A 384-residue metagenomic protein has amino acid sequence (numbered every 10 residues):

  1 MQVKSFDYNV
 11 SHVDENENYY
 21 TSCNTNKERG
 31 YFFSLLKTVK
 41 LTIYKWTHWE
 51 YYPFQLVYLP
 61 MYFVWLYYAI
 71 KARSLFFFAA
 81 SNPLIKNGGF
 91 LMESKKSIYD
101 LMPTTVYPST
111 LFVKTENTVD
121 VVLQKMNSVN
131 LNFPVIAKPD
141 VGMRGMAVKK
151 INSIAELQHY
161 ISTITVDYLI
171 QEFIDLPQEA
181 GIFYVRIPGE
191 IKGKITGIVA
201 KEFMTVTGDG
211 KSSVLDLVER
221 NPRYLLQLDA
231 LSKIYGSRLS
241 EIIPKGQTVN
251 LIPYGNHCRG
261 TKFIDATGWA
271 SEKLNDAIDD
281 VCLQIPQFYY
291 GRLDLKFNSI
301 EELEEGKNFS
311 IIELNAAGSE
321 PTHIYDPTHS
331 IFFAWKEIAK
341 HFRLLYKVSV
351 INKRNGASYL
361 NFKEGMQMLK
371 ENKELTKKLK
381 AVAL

Functional and structural regions predicted by a protein language model:
M1-F63, E172-P188, C282: N-terminal start-of-domain structural block
V3, S11-Y19, C23, N298-L384: C-terminal active-site "lid" helix and adjoining low-complexity regulatory extension at the edge of ATP-using catalytic
E28-N132, M143: Conserved N-proximal alpha/beta basic substrate-recognition cap immediately N-terminal to, or forming the N-lobe
P83-L84, S94-S232, S271-N275: Active-site nucleotide/adenylate-binding loops and adjacent lid/helix of ATP-dependent enzymes
P177-E179, P188-I195, Q287-Y290, E304-F309 (+1 more regions): Coil-to-beta-strand transition motifs
G181, K192-K194, R238-E241, Q247-N250 (+1 more regions): Conserved active-site beta-strand-loop modules that form the wall/rim of enzyme catalytic pockets and either contain
Y184, A200, L295-F297, L314-A316: Hydrophobic side chains in beta-strands
E219-E305, I351-A383: A long amphipathic alpha-helix within ATP-dependent nucleotide-binding catalytic cores
